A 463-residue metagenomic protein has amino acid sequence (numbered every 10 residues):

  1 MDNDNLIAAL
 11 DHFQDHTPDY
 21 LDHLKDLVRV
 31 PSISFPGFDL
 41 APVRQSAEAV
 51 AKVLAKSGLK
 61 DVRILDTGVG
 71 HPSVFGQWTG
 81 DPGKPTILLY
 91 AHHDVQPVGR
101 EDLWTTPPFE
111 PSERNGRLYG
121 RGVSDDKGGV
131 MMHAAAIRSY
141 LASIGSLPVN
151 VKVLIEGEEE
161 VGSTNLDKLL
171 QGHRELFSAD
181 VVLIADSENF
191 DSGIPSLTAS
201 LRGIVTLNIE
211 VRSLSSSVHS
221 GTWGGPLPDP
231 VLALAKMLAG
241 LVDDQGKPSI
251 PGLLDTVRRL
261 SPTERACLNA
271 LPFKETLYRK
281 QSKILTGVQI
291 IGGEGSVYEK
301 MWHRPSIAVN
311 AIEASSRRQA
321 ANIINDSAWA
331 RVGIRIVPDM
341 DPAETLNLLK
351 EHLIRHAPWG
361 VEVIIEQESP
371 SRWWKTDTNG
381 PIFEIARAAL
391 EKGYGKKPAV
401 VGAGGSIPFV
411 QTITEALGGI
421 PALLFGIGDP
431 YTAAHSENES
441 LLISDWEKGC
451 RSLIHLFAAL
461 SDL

Functional and structural regions predicted by a protein language model:
D2-E101, S327, E344: N-terminal helical capping/dimerization or prosegment-like subdomains of hydrolases acting on amide or phosphate bonds
V69, H93-V95, L154-G162, A185-F190 (+3 more regions): Acidic, glycine-rich active-site loops and adjacent beta-strand->loop/helix elements that engage anionic groups
P82, D191-S192, S249-Q319, I323-S327 (+3 more regions): An extended, acidic, His-containing surface patch that forms the Zn2+-binding/catalytic region of metallohydrolases
K84-I155, K448: Active-site metal-coordination/substrate-binding segment of hydrolases, especially metallo-dependent peptidases
H93-D94, L241, Q245, K350-G360: A common structural junction motif
S124, S215-S217, I334-P342, S371: A generic structural motif
S124-S200, S461: Acidic/histidine-rich catalytic neighborhood of metal-dependent amide-processing enzymes
K168, G224-Q245: A short core secondary-structure module
